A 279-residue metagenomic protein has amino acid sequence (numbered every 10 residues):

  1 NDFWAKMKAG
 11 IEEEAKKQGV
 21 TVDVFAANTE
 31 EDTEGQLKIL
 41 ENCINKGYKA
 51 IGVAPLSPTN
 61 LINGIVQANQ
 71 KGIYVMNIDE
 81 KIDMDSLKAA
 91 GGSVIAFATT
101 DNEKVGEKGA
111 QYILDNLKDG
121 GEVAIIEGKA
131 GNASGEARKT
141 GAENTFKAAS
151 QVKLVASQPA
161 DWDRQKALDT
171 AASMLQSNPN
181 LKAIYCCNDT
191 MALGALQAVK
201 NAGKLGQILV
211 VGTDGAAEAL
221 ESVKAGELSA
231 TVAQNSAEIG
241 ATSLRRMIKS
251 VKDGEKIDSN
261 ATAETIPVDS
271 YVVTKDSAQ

Functional and structural regions predicted by a protein language model:
N1-E14, Q18, D23-L40, K46-Y48 (+5 more regions): Extracytoplasmic "Venus flytrap"
F3-Q18, V105-G109, A133-V152, K166 (+4 more regions): Short, solvent-exposed amphipathic alpha-helices that sit in or adjacent to ligand/effector-binding or catalytic
V22, G72-V75, L154: Hydrophobic beta-strand scaffold residues
V24, V53, V75-N77, T99 (+1 more regions): Hydrophobic residues in well-ordered beta-strands that form the structural core
Q36, A96-V123, A167, G215-A219 (+1 more regions): Hydrophobic alpha-helical segments within soluble ligand-binding/sensing domains
A50-Q70, A142, A156, A160-E221: Hydrophobic alpha-helical
T59, N63-K104, E122, A216-K224 (+2 more regions): Flexible loop/hinge segments that line or gate small-molecule binding clefts
I126, A130, S134, T145 (+1 more regions): Hinge/cleft segment of the Venus flytrap/periplasmic-binding protein
